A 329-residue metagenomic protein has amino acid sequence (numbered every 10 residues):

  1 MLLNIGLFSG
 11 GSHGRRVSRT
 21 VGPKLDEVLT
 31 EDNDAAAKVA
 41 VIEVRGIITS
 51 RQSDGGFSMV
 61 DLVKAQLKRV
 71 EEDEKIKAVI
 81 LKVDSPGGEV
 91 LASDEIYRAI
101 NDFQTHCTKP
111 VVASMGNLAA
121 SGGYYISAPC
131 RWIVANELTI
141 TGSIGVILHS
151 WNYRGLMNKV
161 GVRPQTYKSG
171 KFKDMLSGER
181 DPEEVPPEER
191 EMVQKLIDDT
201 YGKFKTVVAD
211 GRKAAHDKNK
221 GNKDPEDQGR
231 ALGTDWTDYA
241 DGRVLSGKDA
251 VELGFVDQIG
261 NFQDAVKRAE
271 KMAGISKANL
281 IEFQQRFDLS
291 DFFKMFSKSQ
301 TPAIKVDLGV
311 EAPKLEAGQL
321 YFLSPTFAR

Functional and structural regions predicted by a protein language model:
M1-P110, L118-Y125, P129-A214, K218 (+1 more regions): Small-residue-centered hinge/linker elements
K82, A113, F255: Short catalytic-loop micro-motif centered on adjacent basic/acidic residues
D102-A113, G229, T234-D235: Short beta-strand/loop segments at the ligand-binding rim of alpha/beta enzyme cores
S114-A120, Y239-G242: Glycine-rich beta-to-alpha transition loops that act as phosphate-gripper elements at the mouths of alpha/beta enzyme
E188-K267: Flexible, glycine-rich surface segments
Y239, V251-G254, Q263, A269-S297: Binding-cleft/active-site segments that stabilize strongly anionic ligands or cofactors
